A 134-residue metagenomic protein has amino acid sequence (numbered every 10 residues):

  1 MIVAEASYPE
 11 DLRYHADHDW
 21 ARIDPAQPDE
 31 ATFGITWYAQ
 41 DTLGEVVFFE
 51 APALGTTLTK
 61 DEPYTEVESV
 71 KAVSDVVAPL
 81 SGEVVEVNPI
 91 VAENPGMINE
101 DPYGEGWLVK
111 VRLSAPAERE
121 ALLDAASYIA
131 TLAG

Functional and structural regions predicted by a protein language model:
M1-P63, G96, E100-G134: Acidic, low-complexity mobile loops and tails
I23, V70, V87-I90: Residue-level recognition of beta-strand microenvironments
I35-A39, S69-K71, L80: Short glycine-rich, polar/acidic loop-and-turn segments at beta strand-coil junctions
E68-V77, N94-G96: Short, Lys/Arg- and Gly-enriched loop/turn segments at beta-strand edges
A78-S81, A125: ATP/adenylate-binding site constellation spanning eukaryotic-like Ser/Thr protein kinases, ABC-transporter
S81, V85-E86, A92-N99: Charged, amphipathic alpha-helical coiled-coil/dimerization segments
